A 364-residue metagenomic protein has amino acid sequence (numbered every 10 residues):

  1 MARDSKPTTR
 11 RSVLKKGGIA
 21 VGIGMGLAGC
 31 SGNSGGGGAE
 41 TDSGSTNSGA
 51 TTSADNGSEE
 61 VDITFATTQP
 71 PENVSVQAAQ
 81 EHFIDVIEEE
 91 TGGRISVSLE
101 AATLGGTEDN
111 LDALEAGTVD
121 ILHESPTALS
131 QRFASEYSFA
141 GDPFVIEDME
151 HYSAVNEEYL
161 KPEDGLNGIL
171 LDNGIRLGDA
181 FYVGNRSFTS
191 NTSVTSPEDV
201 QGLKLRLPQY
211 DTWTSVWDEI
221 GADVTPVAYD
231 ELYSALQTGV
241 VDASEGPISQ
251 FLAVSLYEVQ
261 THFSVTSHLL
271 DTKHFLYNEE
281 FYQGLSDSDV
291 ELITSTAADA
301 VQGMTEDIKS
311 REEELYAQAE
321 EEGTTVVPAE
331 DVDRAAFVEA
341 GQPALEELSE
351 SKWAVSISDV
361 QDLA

Functional and structural regions predicted by a protein language model:
M1-Q69, V74-D85, E89-R94, S98 (+6 more regions): Terminal disorder- and signal-encoded targeting elements
N56-D62, P71-R186, D242, V265-L269: Short, glycine-/small- and polar/acidic-enriched structural segments that line small-molecule recognition paths
I84-D85, S125-K204, Y210-D223, V290 (+1 more regions): Contiguous mixed-secondary-structure segments that line small-molecule binding/active-site clefts of soluble domains
L99-D112, Q209-T212, V224-T238, E330-A335: Short helix-initiation/N-cap motifs at beta->coil->alpha
T107-E108, V194, Y229-D230, A298 (+1 more regions): Structural motif corresponding to alpha-helix initiation and N-cap regions
T118, K204, G221, G239-V240: Conserved functional loop/turn residues at catalytic and ligand-binding sites
T212-T214, D223-Q302: Pocket-lining segment of extracytoplasmic ligand-binding domains
